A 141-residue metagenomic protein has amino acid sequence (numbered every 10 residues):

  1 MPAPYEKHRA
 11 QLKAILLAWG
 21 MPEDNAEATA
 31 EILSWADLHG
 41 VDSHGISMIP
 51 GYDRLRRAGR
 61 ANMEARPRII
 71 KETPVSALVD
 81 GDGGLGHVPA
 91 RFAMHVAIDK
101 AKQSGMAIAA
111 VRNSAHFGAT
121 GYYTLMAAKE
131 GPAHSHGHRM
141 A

Functional and structural regions predicted by a protein language model:
M1-W19: Generic N-terminal amphipathic, Lys/Arg-enriched alpha-helix
L12, A97, Y123: Aromatic/hydrophobic pocket-lining residues that form π-stacking "cages" and hydrophobic walls in ligand
M21-A26: Helix N-cap / loop-to-helix initiation motif
W35-I49: N-terminal amphipathic, basic helical "cap/leader" segment at the start of enzyme domains
G45-I98: Active-site cofactor/substrate anionic-group-binding motifs, chiefly glycine- and Lys/Arg-rich phosphate-binding loops
V96-A109: Conserved catalytic cysteine-centered active-site region of acyl-thioester-dependent Claisen-condensing enzymes
M106-A141: Glycine-rich anion/phosphate-binding loop at the beta-strand->alpha-helix junction
